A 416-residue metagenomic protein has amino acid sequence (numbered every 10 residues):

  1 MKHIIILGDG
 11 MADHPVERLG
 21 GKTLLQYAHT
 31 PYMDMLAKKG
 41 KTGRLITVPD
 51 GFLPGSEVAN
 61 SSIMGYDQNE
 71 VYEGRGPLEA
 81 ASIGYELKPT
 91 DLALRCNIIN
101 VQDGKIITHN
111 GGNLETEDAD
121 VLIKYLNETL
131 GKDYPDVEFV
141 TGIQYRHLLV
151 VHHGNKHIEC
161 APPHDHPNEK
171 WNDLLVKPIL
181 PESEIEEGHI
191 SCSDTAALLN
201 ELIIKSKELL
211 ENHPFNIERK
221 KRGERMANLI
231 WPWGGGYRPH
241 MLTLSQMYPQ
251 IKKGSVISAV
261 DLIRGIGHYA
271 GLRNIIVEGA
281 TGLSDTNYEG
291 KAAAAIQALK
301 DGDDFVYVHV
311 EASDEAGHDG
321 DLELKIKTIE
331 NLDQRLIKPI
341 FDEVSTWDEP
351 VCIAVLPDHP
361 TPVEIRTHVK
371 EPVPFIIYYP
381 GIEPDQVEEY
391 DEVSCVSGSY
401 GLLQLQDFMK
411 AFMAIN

Functional and structural regions predicted by a protein language model:
M1-N416: Feature captures the catalytic ectodomains and active-site-proximal regions of enzymes that hydrolyze or transfer
